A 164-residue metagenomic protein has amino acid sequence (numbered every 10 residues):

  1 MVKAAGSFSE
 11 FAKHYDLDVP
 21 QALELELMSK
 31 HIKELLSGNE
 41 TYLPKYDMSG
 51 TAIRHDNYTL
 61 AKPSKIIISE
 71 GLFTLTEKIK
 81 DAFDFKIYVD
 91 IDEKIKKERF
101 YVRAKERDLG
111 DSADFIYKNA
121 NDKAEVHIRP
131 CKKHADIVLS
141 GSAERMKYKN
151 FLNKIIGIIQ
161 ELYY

Functional and structural regions predicted by a protein language model:
M1-K3, L75-T76: Catalytic P-loop NTPase motifs of RecA-like helicase/translocase cores
K3-A52, I66: Conserved nucleotide-sensing/catalytic segment adjacent to the nucleotide-binding pocket in NTP-handling enzymes
A22-L25, S29, S69, K80 (+3 more regions): Amphipathic alpha-helical transducer elements in NTP-driven molecular machines
M28, T74-L75, R145-M146: Glycine-rich nucleotide phosphate-binding loop and flanking beta-alpha elements of Rossmann-like dinucleotide-binding
Y46-R54, I67-L72, K118-D122: Short gly/ser/thr-rich secondary-structure transition/capping motifs
R54-R107: ATP-dependent NMP and nucleoside kinases share a basic, alpha-helical "lid"
K62-P63, Y101-K105, D122-Y164: NTP-dependent small-molecule kinase module
F85-P130, A135: Conserved catalytic-core segment of NTP-binding enzymes
